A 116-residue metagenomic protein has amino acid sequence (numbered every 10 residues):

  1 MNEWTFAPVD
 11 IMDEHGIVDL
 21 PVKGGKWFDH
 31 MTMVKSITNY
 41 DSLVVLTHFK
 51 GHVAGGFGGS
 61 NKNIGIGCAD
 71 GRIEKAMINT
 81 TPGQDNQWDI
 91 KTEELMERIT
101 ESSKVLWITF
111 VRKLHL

Functional and structural regions predicted by a protein language model:
M1-L116: Extended, low-polarity segments enriched in aliphatic/aromatic residues
